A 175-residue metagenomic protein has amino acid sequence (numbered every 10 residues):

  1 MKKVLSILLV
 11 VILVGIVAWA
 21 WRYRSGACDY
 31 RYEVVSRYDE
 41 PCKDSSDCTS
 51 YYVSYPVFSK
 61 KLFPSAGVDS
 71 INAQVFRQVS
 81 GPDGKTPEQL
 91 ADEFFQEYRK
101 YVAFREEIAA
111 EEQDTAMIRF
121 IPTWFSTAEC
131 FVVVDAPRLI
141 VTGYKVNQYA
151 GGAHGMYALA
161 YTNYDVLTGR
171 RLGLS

Functional and structural regions predicted by a protein language model:
M1-V4: Positively charged n-region of N-terminal signal peptides that target proteins for export
S6-W19: Hydrophobic membrane-insertion alpha-helices, especially the h-region of bacterial N-terminal signal peptides
I16-C28: Membrane-interface motif at the C-terminal end of an N-terminal transmembrane signal
G26-R138: Active-site acidic/histidine clusters and adjacent loop/turn architecture that either coordinate catalytic ions
V57, Y144-V146, T168: A mature extracytoplasmic/lumenal domain signature
K61, A150-G152, R170-L172: Residue-level signal for secondary-structure boundary sites
A128-G155: Exposed beta-strand-loop-beta-strand "reactive/processing" segments of non-cytosolic proteins
L159-S175: Short helix-loop boundary/capping segments
